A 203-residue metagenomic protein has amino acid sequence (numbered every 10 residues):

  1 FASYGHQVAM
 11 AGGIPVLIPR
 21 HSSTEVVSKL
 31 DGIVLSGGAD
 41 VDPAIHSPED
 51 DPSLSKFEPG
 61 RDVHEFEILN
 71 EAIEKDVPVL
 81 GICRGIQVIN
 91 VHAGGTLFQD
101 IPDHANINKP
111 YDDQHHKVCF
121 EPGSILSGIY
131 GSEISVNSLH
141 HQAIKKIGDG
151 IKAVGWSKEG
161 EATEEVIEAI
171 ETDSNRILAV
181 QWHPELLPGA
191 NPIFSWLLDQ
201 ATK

Functional and structural regions predicted by a protein language model:
F1-I82, V91-F98, P102-S135, H141 (+3 more regions): N-terminal beta1-alpha1 cap of cysteine-dependent amidohydrolase-like domains
I86-V88: Hydrophobic, aromatic-enriched interface-forming segments
L178-Q181: Active-site-proximal beta-strand elements of phosphoester/diester hydrolases
